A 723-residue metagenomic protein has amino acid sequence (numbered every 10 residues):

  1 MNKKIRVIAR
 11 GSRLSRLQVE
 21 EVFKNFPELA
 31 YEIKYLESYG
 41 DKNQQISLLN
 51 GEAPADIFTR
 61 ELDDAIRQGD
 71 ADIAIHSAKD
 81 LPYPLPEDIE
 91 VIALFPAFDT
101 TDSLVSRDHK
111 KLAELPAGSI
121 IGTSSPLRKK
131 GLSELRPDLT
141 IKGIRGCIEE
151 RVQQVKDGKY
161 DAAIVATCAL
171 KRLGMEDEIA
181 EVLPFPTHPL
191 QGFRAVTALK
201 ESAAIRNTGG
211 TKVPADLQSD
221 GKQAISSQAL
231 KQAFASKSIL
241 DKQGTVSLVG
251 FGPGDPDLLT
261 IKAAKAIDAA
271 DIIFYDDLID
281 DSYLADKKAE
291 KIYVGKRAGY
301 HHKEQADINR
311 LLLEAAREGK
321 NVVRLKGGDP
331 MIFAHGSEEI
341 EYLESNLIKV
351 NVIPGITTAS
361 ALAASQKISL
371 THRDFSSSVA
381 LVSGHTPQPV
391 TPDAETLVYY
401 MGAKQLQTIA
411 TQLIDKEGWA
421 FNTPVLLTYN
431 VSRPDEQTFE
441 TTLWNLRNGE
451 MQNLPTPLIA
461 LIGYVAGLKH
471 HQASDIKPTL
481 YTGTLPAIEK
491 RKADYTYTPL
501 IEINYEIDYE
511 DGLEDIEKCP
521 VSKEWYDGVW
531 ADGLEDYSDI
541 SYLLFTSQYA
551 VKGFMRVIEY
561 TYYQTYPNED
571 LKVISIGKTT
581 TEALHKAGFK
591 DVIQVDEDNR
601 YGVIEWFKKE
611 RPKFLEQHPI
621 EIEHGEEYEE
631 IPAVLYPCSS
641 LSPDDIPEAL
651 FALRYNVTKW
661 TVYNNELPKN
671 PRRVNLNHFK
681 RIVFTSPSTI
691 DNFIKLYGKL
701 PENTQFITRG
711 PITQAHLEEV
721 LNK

Functional and structural regions predicted by a protein language model:
M1-K242, V557-Y560, T579, N599: Domain-level signature for soluble enzymes in the chorismate/prephenate branch of the shikimate pathway
V22-K24, L29, I33-S38, F58-D63 (+9 more regions): Signature of uroporphyrinogen-III synthase
S38-A53, S282-K288, E506-E514: N-terminal beta-loop-helix "entrance" segment that forms/cooperates in small-molecule cofactor or anionic ligand
L94-P116, Y342-L362, R373-A380, Y566-S575: Short, acidic/small-residue loops that bind anionic groups at enzyme active sites
L170, M175-A195, I205, G209 (+6 more regions): A contiguous loop/helix-start segment that scaffolds small-molecule binding in enzyme catalytic cores
L173-A195, A363-S378, G384-H385, D644-L653 (+2 more regions): Anionic-ligand binding region
K242-F251, P256, I261-I353, L458 (+1 more regions): Class I S-adenosyl-L-methionine
D329-A394, F439-E440, Q594-D598: Class I SAM-dependent methyltransferase SAM-binding "motif I" and its flanking Rossmann-like core
